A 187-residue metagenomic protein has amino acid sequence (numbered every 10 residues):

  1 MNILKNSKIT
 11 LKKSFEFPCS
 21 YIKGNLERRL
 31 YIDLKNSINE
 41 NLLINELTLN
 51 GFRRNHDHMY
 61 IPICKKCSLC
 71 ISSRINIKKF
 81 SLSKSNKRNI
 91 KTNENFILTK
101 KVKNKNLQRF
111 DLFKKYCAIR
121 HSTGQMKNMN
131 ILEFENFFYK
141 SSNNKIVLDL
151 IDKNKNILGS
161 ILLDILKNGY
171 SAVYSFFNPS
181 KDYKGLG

Functional and structural regions predicted by a protein language model:
K5-T10: Charged, compositionally biased N-terminal leader segments and the immediate start of the first structured element
L11, F15-K23, R28-N106: Acyl-donor-binding surface of acyltransferase catalytic domains
H58-K65, I75-Y183: A conserved beta-strand-loop-helix scaffold within acyl/acetyltransferase catalytic domains
G187: Active-site loop and adjoining helix of the penicillin-binding protein/serine DD-peptidase-beta-lactamase fold
